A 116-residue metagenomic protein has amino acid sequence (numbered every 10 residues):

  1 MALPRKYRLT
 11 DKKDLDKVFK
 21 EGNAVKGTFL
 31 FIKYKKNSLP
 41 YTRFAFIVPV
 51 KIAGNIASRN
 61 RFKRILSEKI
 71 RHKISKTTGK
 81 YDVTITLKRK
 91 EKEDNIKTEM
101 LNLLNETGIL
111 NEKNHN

Functional and structural regions predicted by a protein language model:
M1-N116: Positively charged, solvent-exposed patches that mediate nucleic-acid binding
